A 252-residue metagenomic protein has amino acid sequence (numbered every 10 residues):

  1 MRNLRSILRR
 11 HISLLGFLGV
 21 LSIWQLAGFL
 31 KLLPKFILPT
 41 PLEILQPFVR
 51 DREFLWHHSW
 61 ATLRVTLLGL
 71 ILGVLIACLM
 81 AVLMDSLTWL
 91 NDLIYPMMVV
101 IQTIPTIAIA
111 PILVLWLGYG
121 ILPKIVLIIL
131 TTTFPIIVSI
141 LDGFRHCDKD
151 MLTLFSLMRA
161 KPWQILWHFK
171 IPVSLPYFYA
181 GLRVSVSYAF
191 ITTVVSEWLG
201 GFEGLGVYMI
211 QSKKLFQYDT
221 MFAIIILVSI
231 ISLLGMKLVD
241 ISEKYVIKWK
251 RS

Functional and structural regions predicted by a protein language model:
M1-L18, K237-S252: Transmembrane alpha-helical segments of polytopic membrane transport and secretion proteins
R2, S6, L30-V74: Periplasmic/extracellular loop-to-transmembrane helix junction in inner-membrane transport proteins
L68-M98, L115: Transmembrane-helix boundary motif in ABC transporter permease subunits
T88, R145, F222-S252: C-terminal transmembrane helix and the adjacent membrane-cytosol boundary/short C-terminal tail of inner/organellar
V99-P135, D142-G143: Generic hydrophobic transmembrane alpha-helix motif, especially the helices
L115, I191-V228, I247-S252: Glycine-rich helix-loop "coupling/hinge" segments at transmembrane-helix boundaries in multipass transporters
V126, L130, W163-V195, G235: Transmembrane alpha-helices
G143-G181, L205, M209: Short cytoplasmic-facing helical segments at TM-TM junctions of multi-pass membrane proteins
